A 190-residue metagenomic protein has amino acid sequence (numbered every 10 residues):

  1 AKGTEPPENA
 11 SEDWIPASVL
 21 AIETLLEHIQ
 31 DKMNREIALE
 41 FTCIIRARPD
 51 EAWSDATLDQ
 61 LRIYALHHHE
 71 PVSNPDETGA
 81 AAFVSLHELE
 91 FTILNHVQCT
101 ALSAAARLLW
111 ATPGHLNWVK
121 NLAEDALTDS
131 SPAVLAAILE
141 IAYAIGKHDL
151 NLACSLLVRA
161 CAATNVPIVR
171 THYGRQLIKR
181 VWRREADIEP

Functional and structural regions predicted by a protein language model:
A1-P190: Non-catalytic all-alpha helical scaffold/repeat segments
